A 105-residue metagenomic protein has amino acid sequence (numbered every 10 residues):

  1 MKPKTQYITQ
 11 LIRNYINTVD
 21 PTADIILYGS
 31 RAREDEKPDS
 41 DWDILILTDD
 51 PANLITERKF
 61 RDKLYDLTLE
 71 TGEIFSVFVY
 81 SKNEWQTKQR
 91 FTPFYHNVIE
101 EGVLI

Functional and structural regions predicted by a protein language model:
M1-D24, A32-E34, P38, T48-I105: Catalytic core of pol beta-like nucleotidyltransferases
S40-W42: Short, conserved active-site loops that position catalytic residues or coordinate cofactors/metal ions across diverse
